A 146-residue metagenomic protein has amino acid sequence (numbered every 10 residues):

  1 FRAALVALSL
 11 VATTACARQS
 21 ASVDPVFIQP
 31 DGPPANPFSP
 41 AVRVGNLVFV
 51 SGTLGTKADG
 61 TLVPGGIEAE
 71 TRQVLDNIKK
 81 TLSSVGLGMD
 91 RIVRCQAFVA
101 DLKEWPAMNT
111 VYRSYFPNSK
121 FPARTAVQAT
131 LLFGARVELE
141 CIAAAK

Functional and structural regions predicted by a protein language model:
R2-D76, K80-V93, V99-K146: N-terminal presequence-like segments and the immediate start of the first folded domain
